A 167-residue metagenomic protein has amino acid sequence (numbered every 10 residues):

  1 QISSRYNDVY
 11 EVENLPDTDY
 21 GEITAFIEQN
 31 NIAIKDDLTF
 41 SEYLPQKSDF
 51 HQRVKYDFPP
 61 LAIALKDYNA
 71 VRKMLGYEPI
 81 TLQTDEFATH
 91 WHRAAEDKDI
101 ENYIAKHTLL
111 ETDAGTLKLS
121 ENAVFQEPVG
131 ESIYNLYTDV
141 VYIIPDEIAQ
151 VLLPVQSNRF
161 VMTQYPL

Functional and structural regions predicted by a protein language model:
I2-L167: Basic-flanked hydrophobic alpha-helices used for secretion and membrane insertion
